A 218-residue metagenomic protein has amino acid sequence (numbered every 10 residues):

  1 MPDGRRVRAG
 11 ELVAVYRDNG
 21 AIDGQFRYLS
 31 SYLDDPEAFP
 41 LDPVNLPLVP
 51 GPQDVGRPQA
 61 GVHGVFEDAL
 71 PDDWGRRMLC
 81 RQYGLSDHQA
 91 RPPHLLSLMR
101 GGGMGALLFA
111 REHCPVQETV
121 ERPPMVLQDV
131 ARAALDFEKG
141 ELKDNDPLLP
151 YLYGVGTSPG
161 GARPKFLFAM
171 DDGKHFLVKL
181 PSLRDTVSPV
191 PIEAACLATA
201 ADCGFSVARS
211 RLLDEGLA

Functional and structural regions predicted by a protein language model:
M1-A218: Phosphate/dinucleotide-binding and metal-coordinating scaffold of catalytic cores in nucleotide-dependent enzymes
